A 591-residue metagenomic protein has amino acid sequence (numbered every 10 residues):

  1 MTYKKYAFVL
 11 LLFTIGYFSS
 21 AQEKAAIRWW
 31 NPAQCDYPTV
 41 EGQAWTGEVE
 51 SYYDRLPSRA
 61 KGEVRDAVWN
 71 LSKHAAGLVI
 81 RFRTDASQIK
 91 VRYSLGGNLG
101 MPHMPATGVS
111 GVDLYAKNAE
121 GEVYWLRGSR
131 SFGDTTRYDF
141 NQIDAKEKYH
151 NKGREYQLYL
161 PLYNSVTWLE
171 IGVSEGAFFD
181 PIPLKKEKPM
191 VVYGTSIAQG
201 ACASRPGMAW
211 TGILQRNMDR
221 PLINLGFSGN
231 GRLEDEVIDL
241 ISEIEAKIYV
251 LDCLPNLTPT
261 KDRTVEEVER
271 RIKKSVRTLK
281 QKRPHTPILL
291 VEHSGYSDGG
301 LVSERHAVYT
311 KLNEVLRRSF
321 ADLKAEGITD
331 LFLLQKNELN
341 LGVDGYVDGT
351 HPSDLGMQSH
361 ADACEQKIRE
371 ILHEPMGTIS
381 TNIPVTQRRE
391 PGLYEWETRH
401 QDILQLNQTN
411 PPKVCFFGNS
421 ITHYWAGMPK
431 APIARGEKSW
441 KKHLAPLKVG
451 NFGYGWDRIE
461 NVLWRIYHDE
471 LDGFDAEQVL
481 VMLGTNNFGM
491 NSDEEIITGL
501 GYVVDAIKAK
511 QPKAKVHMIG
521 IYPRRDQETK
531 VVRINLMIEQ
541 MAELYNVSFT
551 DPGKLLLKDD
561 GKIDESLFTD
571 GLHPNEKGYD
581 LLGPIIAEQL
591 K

Functional and structural regions predicted by a protein language model:
M1-E23: Bacterial Sec-dependent N-terminal signal peptides
A21, H103-P105, D113, K146-H150 (+3 more regions): Serine-esterase "nucleophile elbow" of acetyl-processing enzymes
Q22-S72: Glycan-recognition and processing domains
W69-I182, P391-L393: Extended, charged alpha/beta regions that create polyanion-binding interfaces
P189-V192, L222-L225, I248-D252, P287-L290 (+7 more regions): Structural recognition of the beta-strand scaffold that forms the well-ordered cores of secreted hydrolase catalytic
P206, L214, R232-K274, T278 (+7 more regions): Oxyanion-hole/transition-state-stabilizing segment in secreted/luminal serine hydrolases and related acyltransferases
M218-L333, L355-G356, H360: Catalytic cores of extracellular degradative/oxidative enzymes
Y296-S380, R525-K591: Catalytic His-Asp segment of secreted/periplasmic serine-dependent ester chemistry enzymes
